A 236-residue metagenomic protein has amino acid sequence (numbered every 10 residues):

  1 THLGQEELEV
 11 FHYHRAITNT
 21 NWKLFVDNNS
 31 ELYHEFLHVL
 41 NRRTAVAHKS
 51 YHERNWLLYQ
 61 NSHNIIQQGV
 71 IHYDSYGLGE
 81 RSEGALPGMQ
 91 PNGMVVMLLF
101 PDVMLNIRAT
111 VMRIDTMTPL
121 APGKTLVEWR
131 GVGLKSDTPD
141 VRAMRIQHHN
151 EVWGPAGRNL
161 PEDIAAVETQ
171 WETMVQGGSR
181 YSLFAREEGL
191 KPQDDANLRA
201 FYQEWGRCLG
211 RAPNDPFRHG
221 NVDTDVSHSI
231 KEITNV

Functional and structural regions predicted by a protein language model:
T1-V236: C-terminal catalytic domain of Rieske-type non-heme iron oxygenases
